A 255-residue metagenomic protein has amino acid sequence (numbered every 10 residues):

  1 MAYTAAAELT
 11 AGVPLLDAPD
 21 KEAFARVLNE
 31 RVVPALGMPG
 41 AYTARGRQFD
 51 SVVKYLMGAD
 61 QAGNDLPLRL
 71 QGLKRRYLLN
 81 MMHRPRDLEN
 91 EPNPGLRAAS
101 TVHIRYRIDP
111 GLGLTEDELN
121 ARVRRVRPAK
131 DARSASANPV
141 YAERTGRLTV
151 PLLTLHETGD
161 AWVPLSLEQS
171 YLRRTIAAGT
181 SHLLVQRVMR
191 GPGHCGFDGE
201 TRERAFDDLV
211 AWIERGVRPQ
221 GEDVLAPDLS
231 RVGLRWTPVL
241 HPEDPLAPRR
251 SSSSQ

Functional and structural regions predicted by a protein language model:
M1-A142: Accessory cap/linker subdomain of secreted extracellular hydrolases
A23, V27, R31, S166 (+3 more regions): Extracytoplasmic/secreted proteins, especially bacterial periplasmic and envelope-associated proteins
V140-V150: Conserved serine/cysteine hydrolase catalytic core
L148, L153-H156, D160: Short beta-strand/loop motif that positions the catalytic acidic residue of the alpha/beta-hydrolase fold
L148-P151, T180-V185: Loop/turn elements at helix/coil->beta-strand transitions in domains of secreted/extracellular proteins
A161-L167, G179: Conserved alpha/beta-hydrolase "acid-adjacent" motif
L183-F197, L209: Histidine-bearing beta->alpha loop at or near hydrolase active sites
T201-S254: Catalytic active-site module of serine/aspartate enzymes centered on a nucleophile-bearing elbow/loop
